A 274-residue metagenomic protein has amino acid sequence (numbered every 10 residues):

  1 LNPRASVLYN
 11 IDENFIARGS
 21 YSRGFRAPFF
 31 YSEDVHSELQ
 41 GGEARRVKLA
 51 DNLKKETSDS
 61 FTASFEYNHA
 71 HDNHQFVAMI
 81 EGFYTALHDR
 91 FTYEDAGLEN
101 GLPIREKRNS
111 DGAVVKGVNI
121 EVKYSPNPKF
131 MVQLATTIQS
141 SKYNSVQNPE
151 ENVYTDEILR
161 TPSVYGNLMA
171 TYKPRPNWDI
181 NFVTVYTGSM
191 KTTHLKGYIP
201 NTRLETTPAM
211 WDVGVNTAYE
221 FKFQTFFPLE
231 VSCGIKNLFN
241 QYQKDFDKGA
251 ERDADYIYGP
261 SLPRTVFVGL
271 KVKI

Functional and structural regions predicted by a protein language model:
L1-F15, A27, E38-Q40, Q147-N148 (+1 more regions): Signature of Gram-negative outer-membrane beta-barrel scaffolds
L1-P3, Y21-F25, K55-F61, Y67 (+7 more regions): Transmembrane beta-barrel architecture of outer-membrane proteins
A5, G19, A63, A78-G82 (+7 more regions): Membrane-embedded beta-strand positions of outer-membrane beta-barrel proteins
Y9-N10, R23, K55, Y67-H69 (+6 more regions): Residue-level signature of outer-membrane beta-barrel architecture
N10, I16-R18, N52-R108, V114-K116: Membrane-embedded beta-barrel scaffold of Gram-negative outer-membrane proteins
N14-A17, H71-A78, K129-V132, P176-I180 (+2 more regions): Repeated loop/turn-to-beta-strand initiation elements of outer-membrane beta-barrel proteins
F25, K129, Y186-L195, Y219-I274: C-terminal beta-signal and adjacent terminal beta-strands/loops of Gram-negative outer-membrane beta-barrel proteins
V77-L87, E106-K196, F239: Gram-negative outer-membrane beta-barrel transporters
